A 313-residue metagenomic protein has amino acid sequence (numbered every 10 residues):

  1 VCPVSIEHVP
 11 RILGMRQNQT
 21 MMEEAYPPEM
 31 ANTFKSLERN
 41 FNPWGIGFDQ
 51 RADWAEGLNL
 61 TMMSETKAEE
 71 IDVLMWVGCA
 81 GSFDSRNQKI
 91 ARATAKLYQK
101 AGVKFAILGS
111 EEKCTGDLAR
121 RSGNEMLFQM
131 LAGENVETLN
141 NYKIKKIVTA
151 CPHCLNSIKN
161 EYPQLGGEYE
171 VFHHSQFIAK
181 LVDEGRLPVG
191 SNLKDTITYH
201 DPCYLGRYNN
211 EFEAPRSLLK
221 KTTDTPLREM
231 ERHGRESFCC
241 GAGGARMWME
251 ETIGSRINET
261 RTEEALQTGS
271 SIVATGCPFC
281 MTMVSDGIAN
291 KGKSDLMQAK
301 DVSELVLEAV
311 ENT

Functional and structural regions predicted by a protein language model:
V1-S5, V77-S82, S110-G123, V148-S157 (+3 more regions): Local cysteine-cluster metal-coordination motifs and their immediate loop/turn environment, predominantly Fe-S cluster
V1-Y162, L181: Iron-sulfur-cluster electron-transfer modules
E38, L165-K194, R232-F238, A289-T313: Short, flexible loop segments at boundaries between secondary-structure elements
A68-V73, S191-I197: A short, charged/proline- and glycine-enriched loop that marks the coil->beta-strand transition at the N-terminal
F83-K89, L181, Y204-K221: Active-site glycine- and acidic-residue-rich loops that bind and position anionic ligands or nucleotide-like cofactors
R92-F105, F212-P226: Short helix-loop-beta junction
A95, L193-Y199, Y204-G206, R216: An alpha-beta-alpha
I253-G269: A short, acidic, amphipathic alpha-helical segment used as a generic capping/interface helix at domain edges
